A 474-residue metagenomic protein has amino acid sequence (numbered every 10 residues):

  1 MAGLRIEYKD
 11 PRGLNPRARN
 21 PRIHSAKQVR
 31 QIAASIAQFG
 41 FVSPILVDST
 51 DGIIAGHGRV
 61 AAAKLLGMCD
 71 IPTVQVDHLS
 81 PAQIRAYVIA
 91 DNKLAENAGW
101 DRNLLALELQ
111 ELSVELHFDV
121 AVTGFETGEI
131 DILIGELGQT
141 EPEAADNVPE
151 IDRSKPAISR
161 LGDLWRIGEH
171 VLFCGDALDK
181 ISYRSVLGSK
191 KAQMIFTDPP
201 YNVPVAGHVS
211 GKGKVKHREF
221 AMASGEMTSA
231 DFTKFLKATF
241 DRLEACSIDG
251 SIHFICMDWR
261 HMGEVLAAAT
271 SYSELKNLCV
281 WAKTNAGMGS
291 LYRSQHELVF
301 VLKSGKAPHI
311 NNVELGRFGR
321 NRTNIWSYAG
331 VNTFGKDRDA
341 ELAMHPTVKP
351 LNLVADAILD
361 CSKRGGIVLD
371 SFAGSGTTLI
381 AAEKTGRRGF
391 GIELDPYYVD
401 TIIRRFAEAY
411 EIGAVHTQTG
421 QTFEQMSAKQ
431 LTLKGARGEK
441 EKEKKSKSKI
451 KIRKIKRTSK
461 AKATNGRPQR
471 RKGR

Functional and structural regions predicted by a protein language model:
A2-V399, K445, K472-R474: Core catalytic lobe of class I
Y8-D10, D152, P204, T422-Q425 (+3 more regions): Short, solvent-exposed coil/turn linker segments
A145-D146, I358, V415, K429 (+2 more regions): Intrinsic disorder/low-complexity segments
L161-S185, I403-K442: S-adenosyl-L-methionine
E443-R474: Intrinsically disordered, Lys/Arg-rich low-complexity segments
